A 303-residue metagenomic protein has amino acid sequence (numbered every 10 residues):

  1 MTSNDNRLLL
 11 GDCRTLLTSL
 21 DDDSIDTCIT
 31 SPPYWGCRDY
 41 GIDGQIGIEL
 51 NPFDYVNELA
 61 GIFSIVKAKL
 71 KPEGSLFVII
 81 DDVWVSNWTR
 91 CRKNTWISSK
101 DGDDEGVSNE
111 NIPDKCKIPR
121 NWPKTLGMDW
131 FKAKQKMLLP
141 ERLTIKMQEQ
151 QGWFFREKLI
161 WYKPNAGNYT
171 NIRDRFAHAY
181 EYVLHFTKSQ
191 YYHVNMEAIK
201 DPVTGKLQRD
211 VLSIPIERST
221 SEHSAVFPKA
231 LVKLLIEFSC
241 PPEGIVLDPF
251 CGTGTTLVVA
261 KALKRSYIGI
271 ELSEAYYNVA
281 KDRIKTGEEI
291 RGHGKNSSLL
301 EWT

Functional and structural regions predicted by a protein language model:
M1-K281, K285-G287: Core catalytic lobe of class I
L10-T15, S297-T303: Conserved SAM/SAH-binding loop
I97, K285-W302: Conserved phosphoryl-transfer catalytic core
